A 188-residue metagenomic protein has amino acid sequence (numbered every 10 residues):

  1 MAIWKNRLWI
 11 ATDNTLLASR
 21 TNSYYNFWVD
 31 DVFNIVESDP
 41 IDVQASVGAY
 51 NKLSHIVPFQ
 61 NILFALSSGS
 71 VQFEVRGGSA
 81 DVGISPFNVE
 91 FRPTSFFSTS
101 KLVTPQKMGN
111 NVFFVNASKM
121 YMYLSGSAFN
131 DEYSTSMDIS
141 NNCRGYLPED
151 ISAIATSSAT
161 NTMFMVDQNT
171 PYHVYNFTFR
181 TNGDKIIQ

Functional and structural regions predicted by a protein language model:
M1-A18: Low-complexity, highly charged intrinsically disordered N-terminal segments that act as targeting/localization
T15, N22, I35, I41-Q188: Beta-sheet-dominated scaffold domains
T21-F27: Short Gly/aromatic-enriched secondary-structure transition segments
V29-V36: Surface-exposed loop/turn segments flanking beta-strands in extracellular/periplasmic regions
